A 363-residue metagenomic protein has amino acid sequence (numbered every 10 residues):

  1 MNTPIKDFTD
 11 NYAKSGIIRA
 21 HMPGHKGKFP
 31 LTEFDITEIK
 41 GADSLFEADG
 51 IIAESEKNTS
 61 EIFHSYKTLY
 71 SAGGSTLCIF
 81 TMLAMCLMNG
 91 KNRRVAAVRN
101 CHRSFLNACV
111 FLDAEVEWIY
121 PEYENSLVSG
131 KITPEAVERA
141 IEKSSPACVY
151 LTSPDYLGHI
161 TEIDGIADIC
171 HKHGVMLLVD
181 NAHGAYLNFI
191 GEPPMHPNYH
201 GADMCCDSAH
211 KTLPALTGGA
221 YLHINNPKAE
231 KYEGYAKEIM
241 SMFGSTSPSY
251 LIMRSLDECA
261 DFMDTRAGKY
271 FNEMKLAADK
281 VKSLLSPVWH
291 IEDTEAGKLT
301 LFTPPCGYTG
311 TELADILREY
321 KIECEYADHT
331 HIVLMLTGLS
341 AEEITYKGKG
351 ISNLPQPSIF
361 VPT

Functional and structural regions predicted by a protein language model:
M1-G50: N-terminal "arm"/small-domain region of PLP-dependent enzymes with the aminotransferase-like
N2-T9, I62, G74-H290, T303: Conserved PLP-enzyme active-site core in the AAT-like
T32-L77: Conserved N-terminal alpha-helix of the aminotransferase class I/II PLP-enzyme fold
A42, L69-S71, V149-T152, V333-T337: Short glycine-rich or small-residue beta-strand-to-loop segments that form or flank ligand, phosphate, metal/Fe-S
S283-T363: Conserved C-terminal alpha-helix-loop-beta "cap" of PLP-dependent enzymes that closes/shapes the active-site mouth
